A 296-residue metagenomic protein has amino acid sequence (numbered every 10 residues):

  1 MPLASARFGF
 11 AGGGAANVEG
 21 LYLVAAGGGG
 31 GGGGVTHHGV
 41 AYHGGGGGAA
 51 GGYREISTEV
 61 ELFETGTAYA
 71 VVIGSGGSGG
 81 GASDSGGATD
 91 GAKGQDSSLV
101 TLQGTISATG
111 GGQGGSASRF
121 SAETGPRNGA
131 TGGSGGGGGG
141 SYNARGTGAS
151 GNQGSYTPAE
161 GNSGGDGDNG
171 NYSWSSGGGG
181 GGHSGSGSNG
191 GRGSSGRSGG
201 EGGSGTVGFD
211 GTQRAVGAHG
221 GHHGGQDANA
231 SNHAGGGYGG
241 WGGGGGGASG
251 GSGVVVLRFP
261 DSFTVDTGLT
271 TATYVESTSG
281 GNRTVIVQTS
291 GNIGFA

Functional and structural regions predicted by a protein language model:
P2-G13, V18-A296: Low-complexity, glycine/proline-biased repetitive segments and flexible coils/loops
